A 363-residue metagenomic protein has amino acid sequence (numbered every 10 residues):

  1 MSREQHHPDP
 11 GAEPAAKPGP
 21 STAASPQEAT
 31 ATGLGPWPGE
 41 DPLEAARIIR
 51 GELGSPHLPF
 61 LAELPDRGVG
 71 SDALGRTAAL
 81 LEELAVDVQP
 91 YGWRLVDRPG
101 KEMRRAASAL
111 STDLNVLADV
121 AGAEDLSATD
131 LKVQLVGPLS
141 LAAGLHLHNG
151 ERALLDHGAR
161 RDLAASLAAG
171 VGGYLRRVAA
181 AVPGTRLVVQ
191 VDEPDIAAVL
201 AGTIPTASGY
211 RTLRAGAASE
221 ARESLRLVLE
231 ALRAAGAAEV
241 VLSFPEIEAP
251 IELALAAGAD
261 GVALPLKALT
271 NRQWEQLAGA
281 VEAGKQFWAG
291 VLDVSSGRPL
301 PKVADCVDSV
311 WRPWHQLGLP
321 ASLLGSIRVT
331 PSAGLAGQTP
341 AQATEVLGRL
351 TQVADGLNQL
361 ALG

Functional and structural regions predicted by a protein language model:
M1-V136, S140-L155, L253-D260, K285 (+3 more regions): Alpha/beta catalytic barrel-like cores
E102-D119, D162-Y174, A304-S309: Glycine-rich anion/phosphate-binding loops
L117-V120, Y174-V178, A221-L232, Q276-A278 (+2 more regions): Structured alpha-helical segments in the cores of large, soluble enzyme domains
K132-G137, A181-D192, G325-T330: Active-site groove signature of glycoside hydrolases
G137-L139, E193-D195, E246-E248, A268 (+2 more regions): Active-site-proximal loop/turn and secondary-structure-junction residues that shape catalytic pockets, frequently
H146-R161, I204-G216: A solvent-exposed, charged loop/short amphipathic helix patch at secondary-structure junctions
S166, G170-L269: Active-site loop segments of alpha/beta catalytic cores
D260-G363: Catalytic-face loop-and-helix region of soluble metabolic enzyme cores
